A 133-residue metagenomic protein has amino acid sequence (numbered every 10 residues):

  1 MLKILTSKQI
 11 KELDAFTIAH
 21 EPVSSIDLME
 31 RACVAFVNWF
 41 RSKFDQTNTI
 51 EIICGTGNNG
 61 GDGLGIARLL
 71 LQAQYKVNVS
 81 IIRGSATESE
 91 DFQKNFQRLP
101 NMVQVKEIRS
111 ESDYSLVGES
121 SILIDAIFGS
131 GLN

Functional and structural regions predicted by a protein language model:
M1-N48: Positively charged, low-complexity intrinsically disordered leader regions
L2-L5, F44-I53, N58-N133: Glycine-rich phosphate/dinucleotide-binding loop and adjoining beta-alpha-beta core of small-molecule
